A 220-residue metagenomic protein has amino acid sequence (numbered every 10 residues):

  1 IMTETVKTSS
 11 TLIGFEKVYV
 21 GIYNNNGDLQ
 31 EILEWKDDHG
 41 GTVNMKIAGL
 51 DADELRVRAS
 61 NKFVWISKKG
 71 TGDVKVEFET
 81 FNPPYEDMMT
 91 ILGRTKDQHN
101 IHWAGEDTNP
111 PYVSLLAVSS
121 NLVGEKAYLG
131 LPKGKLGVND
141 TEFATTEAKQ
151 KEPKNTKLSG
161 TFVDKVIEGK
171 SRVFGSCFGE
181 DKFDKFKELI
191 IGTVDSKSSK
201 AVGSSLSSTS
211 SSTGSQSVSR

Functional and structural regions predicted by a protein language model:
I1-I47, S205, S212-R220: Polar/acidic, low-complexity leader/linker segments enriched in S/T/G and N/D
A52-S67: Short, solvent-exposed beta-alpha or beta-beta edge segments that form flexible loop/patches at the rim of ligand
F63-M88, E152-K165: Oligomerization/assembly interface segments of phage tail-like spikes and tubes
T80-P84, S119-V123, K135-V138, F162-V166: Beta-strand elements of well-folded, non-transmembrane domains
P83-G105: Charged, amphipathic alpha-helical segments
N100-S114, K154-V163: Residue microenvironments linked to proteolytic maturation and disulfide-stabilized extracellular modules
A104-N139: Short helix-loop boundary/capping segments
G134-S211, R220: Mixed-charge, glycine-accented linear interaction segment located at domain edges/termini
